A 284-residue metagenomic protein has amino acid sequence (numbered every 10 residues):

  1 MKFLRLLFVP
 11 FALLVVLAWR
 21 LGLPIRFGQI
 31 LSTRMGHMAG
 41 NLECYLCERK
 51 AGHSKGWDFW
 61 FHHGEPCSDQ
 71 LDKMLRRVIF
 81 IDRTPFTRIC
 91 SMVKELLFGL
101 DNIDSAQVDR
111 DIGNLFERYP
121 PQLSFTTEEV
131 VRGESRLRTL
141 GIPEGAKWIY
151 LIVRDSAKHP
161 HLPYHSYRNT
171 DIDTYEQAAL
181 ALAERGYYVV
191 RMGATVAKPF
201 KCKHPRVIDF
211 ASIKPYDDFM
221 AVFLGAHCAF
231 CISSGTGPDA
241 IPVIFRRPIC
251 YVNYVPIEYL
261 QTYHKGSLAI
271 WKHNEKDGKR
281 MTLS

Functional and structural regions predicted by a protein language model:
M1-S284: N-terminal targeting/anchoring "stem" of glycan-biosynthesis enzymes
